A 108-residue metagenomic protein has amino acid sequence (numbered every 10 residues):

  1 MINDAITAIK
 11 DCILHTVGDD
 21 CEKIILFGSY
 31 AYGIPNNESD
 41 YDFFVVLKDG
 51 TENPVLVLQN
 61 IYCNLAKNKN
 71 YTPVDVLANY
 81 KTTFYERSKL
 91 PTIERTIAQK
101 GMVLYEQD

Functional and structural regions predicted by a protein language model:
M1-K23, Y32-N37, L47-D108: Catalytic core of pol beta-like nucleotidyltransferases
S29: Conserved H-loop
D42-V46: Short beta-strand->loop micro-motif that forms the acidic, two-metal-ion catalytic signature in nucleotide-processing
